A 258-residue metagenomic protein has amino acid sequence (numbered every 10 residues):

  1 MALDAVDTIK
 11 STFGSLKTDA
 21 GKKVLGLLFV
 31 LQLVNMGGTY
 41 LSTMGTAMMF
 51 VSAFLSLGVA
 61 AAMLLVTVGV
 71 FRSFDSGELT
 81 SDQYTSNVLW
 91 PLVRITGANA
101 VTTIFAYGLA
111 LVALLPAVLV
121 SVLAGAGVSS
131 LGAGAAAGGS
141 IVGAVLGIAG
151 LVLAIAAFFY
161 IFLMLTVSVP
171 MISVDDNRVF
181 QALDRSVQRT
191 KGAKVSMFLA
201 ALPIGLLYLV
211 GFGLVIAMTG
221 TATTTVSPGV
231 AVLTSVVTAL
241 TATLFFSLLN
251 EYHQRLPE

Functional and structural regions predicted by a protein language model:
M1-M44, A154-A222: Nonpolar helix-loop interface/hinge motif
A2-S11, L16-S86, V93-R94, A98 (+2 more regions): Short, small/hydrophobic-residue-rich motifs at membrane-helix boundaries and re-entrant hairpins of integral membrane
A5-F13, S81-T85, L89, V93 (+9 more regions): Alpha-helical membrane-protein architecture signal
Q32-A60, T85, A110-F158, L209-A242: Membrane-helix interface segments in multi-pass membrane proteins
G58-L79, I161-V179, R189, S196-E258: Juxtamembrane transition segments at transmembrane-helix termini in multipass membrane proteins
